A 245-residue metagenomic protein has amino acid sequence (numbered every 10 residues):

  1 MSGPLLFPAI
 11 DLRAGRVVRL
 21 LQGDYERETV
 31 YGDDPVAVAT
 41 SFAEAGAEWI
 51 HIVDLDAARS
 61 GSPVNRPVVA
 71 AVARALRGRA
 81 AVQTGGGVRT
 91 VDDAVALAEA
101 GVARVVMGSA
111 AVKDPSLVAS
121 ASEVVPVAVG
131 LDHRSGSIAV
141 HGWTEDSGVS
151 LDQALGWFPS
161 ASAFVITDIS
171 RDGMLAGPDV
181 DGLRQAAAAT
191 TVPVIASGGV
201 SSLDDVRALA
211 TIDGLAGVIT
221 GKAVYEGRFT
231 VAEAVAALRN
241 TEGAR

Functional and structural regions predicted by a protein language model:
L5-A9, W49, R79-Q83, A103-V106 (+5 more regions): Structural preference for beta-strand elements that scaffold enzyme active sites
D11, F42, I50, L97 (+5 more regions): Conserved, mostly hydrophobic/aromatic
R13-E26, A98, V102-D172: Conserved anion-binding
Y31-A43, T90-V95, E145-G156, V206: Short, acidic/polar
P35, P63-A70, T144-Q153, A176-Q185: Charged helix-capping and loop-helix junction motifs
W49-V68, S109, I166-L175: Glycine-rich, proline-tolerant flexible connector loops at the mouths of alpha/beta enzymes
L76, A81-V105, S116, D181-V218: Catalytic cores of alpha/beta
S116-S122, P126-V129, A210-V218, V224-R245: C-terminal helical cap(s) of enzyme catalytic domains, especially alpha/beta-barrels
